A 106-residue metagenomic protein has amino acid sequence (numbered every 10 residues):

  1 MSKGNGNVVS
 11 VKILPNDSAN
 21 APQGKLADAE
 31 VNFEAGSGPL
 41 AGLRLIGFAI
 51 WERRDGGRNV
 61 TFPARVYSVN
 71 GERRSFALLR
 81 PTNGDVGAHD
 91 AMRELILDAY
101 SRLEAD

Functional and structural regions predicted by a protein language model:
M1-D106: Single-stranded nucleic acid-binding surfaces, predominantly the OB-fold ssDNA-binding core
